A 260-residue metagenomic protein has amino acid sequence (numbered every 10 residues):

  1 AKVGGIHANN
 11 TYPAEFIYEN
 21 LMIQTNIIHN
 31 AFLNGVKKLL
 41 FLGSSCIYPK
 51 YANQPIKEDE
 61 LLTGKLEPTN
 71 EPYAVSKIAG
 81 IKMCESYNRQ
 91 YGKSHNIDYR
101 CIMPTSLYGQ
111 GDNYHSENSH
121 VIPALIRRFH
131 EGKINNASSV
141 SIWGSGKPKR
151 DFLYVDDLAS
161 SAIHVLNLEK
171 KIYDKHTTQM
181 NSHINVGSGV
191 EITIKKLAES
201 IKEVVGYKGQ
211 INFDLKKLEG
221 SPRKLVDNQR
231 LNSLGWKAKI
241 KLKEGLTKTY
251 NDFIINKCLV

Functional and structural regions predicted by a protein language model:
A1-N113, K248, I255, L259-V260: N-terminal Rossmann-like NAD(P)+-binding domain of SDR-like oxidoreductases, especially those catalyzing
P13-F16, P55-D59, N118-H120, A159 (+1 more regions): Glycine-rich, phosphate-binding/catalytic loops in enzymes
L21, T25-H29, K82, P123 (+1 more regions): Conserved active-site region of classical short-chain dehydrogenase/reductase
C46-P55, S119, A124-K133: Mobile, glycine-enriched helix-loop/loop "lid" segments at the mouths of ligand-binding/catalytic clefts that gate
N53-P55, D59-T69, F129-I142, G146: Short, flexible, glycine-rich and Lys/Arg-enriched loop motifs at helix boundaries that contact anionic partners
A79, M83-Y87, V121-L125, L197: Hydrophobic alpha-helix immediately C-terminal to the catalytic Tyr-X-X-X-Lys motif of short-chain
D112-E117, L153: Short, solvent-exposed loop/turn segments at secondary-structure boundaries
L125, E131-V260: C-terminal substrate-binding subdomain of Rossmann-fold SDR/epimerase-dehydratase oxidoreductases
